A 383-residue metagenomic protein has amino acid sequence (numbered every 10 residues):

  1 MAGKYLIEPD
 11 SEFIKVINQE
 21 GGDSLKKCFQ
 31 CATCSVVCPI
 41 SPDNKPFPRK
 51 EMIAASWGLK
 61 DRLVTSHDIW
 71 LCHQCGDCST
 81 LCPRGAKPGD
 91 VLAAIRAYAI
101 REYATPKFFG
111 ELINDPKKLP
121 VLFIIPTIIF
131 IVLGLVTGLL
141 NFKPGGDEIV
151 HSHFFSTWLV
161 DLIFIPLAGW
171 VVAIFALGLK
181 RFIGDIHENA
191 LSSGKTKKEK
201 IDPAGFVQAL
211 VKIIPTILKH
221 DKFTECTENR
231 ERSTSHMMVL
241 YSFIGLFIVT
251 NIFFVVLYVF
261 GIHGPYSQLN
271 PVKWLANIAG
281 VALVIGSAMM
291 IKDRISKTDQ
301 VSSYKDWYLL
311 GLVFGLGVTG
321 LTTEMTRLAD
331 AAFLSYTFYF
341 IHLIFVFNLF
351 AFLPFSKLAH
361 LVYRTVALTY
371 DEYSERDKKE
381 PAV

Functional and structural regions predicted by a protein language model:
M1-E12, S41-W70, G85-G110: Non-heme iron-sulfur electron-transfer modules
A2-Q30: N-terminal signal-anchor module of multipass membrane proteins
V16-D23, T65, E225-C226, A331-F333: Active-site-adjacent structural elements in folded domains
G22-P42, S66-A86, I95: Cysteine-centered iron-sulfur cluster-binding motifs in ferredoxin-type domains/subunits of redox enzymes
K27-Q30, V64-H67, L71-Q74, N277-G280 (+2 more regions): Secondary-structure capping and boundary motifs in well-ordered enzyme cores
K45-K50, A54-Q74, L81-P83, G89-D90 (+2 more regions): Membrane-anchoring/interfacial helices and their immediately flanking loops in integral membrane proteins
M52, I69, G76-S79, L92 (+3 more regions): Short, well-ordered alpha-helical packing segments
Y103-V383: Membrane-embedded alpha-helical bundles of multi-pass integral membrane proteins
